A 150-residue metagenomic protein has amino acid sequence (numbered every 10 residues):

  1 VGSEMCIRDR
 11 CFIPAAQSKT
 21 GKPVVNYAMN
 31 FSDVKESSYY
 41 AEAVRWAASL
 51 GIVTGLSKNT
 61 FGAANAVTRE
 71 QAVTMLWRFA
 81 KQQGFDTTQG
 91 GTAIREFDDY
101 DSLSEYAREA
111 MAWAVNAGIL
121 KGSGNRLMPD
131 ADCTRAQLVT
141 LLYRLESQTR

Functional and structural regions predicted by a protein language model:
V1-I7: Short, small-residue-biased leader/transition segments that mark boundaries at the very start of proteins
I13-E42, L50-E70, R78-A107, K121-D132 (+1 more regions): Feature responds to low-complexity, polar/acidic, surface-exposed segments characteristic of secreted/exported proteins
A63, W113-N116, P129, T140: Extended, low-complexity, intrinsically disordered tandem-repeat tracts enriched in acidic/polar residues
